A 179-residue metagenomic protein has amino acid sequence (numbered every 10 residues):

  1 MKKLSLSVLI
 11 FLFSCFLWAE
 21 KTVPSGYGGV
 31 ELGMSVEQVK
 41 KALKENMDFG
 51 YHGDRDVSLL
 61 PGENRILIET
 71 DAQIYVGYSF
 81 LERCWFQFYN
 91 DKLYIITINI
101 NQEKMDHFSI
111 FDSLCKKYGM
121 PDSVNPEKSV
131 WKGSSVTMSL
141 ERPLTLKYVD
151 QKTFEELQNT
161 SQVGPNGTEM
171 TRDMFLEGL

Functional and structural regions predicted by a protein language model:
L4-F16: Sec-dependent N-terminal signal peptides
L4-S5, I66, G77, S161: Residue-level detector of intrinsically disordered/flexible regions characterized by low predicted structural confidence
I10, E20, G77, Q87-Y89 (+1 more regions): Sterically constrained small-residue positions within well-ordered secondary structures of folded domains
E20-E63, I95-L179: Non-cytosolic coordination micro-motifs
G62-E103: Mid-chain, structured segments of secreted extracytoplasmic proteins
